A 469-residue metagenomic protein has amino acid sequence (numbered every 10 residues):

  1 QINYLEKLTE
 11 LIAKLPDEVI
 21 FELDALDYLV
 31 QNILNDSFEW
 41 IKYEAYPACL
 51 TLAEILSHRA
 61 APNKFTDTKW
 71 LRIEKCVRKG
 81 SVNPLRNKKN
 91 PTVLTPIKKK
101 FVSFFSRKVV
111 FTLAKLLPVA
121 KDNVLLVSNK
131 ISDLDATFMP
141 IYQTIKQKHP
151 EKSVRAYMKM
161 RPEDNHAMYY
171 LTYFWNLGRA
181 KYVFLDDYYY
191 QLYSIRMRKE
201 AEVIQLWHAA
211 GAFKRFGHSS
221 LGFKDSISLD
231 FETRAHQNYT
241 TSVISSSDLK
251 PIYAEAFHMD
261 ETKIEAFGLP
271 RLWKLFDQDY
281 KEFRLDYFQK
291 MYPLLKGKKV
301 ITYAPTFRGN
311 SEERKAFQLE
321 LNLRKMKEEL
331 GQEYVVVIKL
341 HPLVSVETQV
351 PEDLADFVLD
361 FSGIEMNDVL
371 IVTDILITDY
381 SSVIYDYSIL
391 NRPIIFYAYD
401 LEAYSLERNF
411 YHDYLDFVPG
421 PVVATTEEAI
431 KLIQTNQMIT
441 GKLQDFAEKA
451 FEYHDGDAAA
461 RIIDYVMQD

Functional and structural regions predicted by a protein language model:
I2-T95: C-terminal subregions of glycosyltransferases and related glycan-biosynthesis enzymes
R59-T66, W70, Y280, T425-D469: C-terminal amphipathic helix plus adjacent low-complexity, charged tail appended to glycosyltransferase catalytic
C76-G178, Y182: N-terminal pre-catalytic "stem/leader" segment of glycosyltransferase-like enzymes
P96-V110, F213-K214, S219-S220, S226-E313 (+2 more regions): A nucleotide-sugar donor-handling region in carbohydrate enzymes
D133-T144, P270-V350, V423, A460: Conserved catalytic-core segment of nucleotide-activated headgroup transferases in glycan assembly
Y142-Q143, R161-D230: Extended catalytic core of nucleotide-activated donor transferases of GT-like folds
V183-Y190, S194-A212, I364-R408: A donor-sugar binding/catalytic signature common to diverse glycosyltransferases and related nucleotide-sugar
D353-A355, S382-A450: Catalytic binding pocket for nucleotide-activated donors in carbohydrate/polymer assembly enzymes
